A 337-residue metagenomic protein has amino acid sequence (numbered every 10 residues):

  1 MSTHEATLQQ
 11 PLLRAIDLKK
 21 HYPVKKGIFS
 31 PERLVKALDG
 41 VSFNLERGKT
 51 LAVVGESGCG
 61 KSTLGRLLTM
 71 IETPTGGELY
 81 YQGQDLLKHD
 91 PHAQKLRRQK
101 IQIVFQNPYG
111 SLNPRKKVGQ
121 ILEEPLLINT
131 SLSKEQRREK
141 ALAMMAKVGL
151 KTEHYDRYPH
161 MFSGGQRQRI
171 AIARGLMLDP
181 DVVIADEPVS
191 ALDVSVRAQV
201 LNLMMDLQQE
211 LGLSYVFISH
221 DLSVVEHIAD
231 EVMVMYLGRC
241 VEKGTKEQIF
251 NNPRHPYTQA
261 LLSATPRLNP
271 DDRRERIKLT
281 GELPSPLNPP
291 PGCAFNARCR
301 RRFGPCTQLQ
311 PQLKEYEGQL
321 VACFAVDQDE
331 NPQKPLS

Functional and structural regions predicted by a protein language model:
H4-P11, K25-F29, L34, T245-S337: Short catalytic/signature loops enriched in Gly
I28-E32, L86-Q102, I128, K134 (+2 more regions): ABC ATPase NBD coupling module
G77-D85: Conserved ABC transporter NBD signature motif
D85, E135-E153, L262-S263: Conserved ABC ATPase "signature" region
Y158-F162, Q166: Conserved ABC ATPase signature
M177-D181: A short, proline-enriched helix->beta-strand linker immediately N-terminal to the Walker B motif in ABC-type P-loop
I184, P188-L192, V196-R274: P-loop NTP-binding/switch modules centered on Walker-like glycine-rich loops
